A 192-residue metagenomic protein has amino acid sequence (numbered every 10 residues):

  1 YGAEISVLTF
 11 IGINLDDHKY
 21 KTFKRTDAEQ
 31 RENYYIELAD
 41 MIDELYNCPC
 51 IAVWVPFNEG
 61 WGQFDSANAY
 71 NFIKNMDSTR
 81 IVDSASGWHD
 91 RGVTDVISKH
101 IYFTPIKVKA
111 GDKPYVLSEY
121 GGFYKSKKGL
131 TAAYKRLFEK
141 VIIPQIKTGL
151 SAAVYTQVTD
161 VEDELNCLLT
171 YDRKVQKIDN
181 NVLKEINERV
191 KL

Functional and structural regions predicted by a protein language model:
Y1-N187: Substrate-binding/catalytic cleft of secreted carbohydrate-active enzymes, primarily glycoside hydrolases
